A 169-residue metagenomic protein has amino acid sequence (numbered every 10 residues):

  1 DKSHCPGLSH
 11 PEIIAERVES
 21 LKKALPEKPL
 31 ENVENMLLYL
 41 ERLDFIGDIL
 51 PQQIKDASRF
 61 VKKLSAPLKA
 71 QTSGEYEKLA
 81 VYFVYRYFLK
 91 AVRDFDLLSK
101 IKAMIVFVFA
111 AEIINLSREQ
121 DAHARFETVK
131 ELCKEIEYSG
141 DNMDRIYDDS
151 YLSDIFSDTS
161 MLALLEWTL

Functional and structural regions predicted by a protein language model:
K2-L169: Hydrophobic, aromatic-lined core segments that form the binding pocket/scaffold for planar heteroaromatic ligands
